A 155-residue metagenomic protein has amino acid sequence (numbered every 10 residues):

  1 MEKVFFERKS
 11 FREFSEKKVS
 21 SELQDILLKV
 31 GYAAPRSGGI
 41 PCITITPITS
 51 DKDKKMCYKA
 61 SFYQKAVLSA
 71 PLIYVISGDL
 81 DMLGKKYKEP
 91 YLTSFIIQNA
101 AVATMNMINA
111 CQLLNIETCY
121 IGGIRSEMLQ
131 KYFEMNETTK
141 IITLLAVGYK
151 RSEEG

Functional and structural regions predicted by a protein language model:
M1-L72, D79, L83: N-terminal amphipathic, basic helical "cap/leader" segment at the start of enzyme domains
L23, S50, Q130-K131, T138 (+1 more regions): Short Asp/Glu-rich motifs
G31, Y74, E89-Y132: Small-aliphatic-rich amphipathic alpha-helix that forms the alpha element of a beta-alpha
P41, E117-Y120, I141: A short coil-to-beta-strand element that immediately follows conserved catalytic motifs
T44, I124, T143: Residue-level "edge-of-site" marker
Q64-A70, M135-G155: A glycine-rich helix N-cap at a beta->alpha junction
G78, G123, Y149: Short secondary-structure boundary segments
G84-K85, M128-Q130, S152-G155: Short active-site-adjacent structural elements
